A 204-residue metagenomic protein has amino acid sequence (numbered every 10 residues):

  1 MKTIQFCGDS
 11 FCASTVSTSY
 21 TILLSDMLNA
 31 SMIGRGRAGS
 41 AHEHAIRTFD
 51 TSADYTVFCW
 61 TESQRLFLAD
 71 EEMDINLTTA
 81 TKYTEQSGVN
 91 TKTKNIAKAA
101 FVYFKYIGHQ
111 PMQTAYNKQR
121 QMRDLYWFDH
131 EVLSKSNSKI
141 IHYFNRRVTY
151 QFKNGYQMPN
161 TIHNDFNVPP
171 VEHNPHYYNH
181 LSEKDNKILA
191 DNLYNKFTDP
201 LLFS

Functional and structural regions predicted by a protein language model:
M1-T51, I188: Serine-esterase "nucleophile elbow" of acetyl-processing enzymes
R47-S204: Alpha-helical cap/lid subdomain in secreted, periplasmic, or secretory-pathway luminal O-acyl-processing enzymes
